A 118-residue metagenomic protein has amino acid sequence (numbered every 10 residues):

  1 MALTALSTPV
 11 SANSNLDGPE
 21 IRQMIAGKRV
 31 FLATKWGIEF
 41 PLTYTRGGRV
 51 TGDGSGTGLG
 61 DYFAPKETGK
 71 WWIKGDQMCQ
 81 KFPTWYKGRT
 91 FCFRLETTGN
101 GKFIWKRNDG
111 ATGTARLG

Functional and structural regions predicted by a protein language model:
M1-A5: Bacterial N-terminal signal peptides
L6-K70, K74-G118: Lipid interaction determinants
